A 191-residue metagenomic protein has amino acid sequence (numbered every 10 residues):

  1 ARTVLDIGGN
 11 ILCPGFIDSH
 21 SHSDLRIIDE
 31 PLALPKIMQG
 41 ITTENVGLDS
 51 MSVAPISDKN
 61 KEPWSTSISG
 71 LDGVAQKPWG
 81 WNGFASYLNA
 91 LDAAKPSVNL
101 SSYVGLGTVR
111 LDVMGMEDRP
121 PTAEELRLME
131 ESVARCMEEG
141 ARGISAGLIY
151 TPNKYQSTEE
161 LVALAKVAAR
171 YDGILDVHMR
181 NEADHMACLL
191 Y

Functional and structural regions predicted by a protein language model:
A1-G15: Histidine-rich, glycine-flanked metal-binding segment
C13, K95, T158-V177: Alpha-helix-loop-beta-strand connector modules within alpha/beta enzyme cores
G15-D24: Metallo-beta-lactamase
H22, I28, D49, G105-G107 (+2 more regions): Active-site beta-loop-alpha junctions enriched in small/polar residues
D29-R142: Divalent-metal coordination cores built from histidine and acidic residues
W81, P120-R127, Y150-T158, A183-C188: Active-site glycine- and acidic-residue-rich loops that bind and position anionic ligands or nucleotide-like cofactors
S132, R142-I144, E160, V167: Long hydrophobic segments that form regular secondary structure
Y191: Conserved small/polar residues in nucleotide/adenosyl-binding loops
